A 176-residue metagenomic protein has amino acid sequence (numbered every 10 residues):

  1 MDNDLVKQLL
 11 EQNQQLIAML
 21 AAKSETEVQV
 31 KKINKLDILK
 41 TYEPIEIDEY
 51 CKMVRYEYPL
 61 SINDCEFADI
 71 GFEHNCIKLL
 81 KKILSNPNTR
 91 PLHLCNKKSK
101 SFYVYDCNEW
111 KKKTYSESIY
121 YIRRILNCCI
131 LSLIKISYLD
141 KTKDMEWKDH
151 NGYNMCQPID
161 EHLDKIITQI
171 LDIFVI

Functional and structural regions predicted by a protein language model:
M1-P44: Long, low-complexity intrinsically disordered regions in eukaryotic proteins
V28-I176: Extended amphipathic coiled-coil helices
